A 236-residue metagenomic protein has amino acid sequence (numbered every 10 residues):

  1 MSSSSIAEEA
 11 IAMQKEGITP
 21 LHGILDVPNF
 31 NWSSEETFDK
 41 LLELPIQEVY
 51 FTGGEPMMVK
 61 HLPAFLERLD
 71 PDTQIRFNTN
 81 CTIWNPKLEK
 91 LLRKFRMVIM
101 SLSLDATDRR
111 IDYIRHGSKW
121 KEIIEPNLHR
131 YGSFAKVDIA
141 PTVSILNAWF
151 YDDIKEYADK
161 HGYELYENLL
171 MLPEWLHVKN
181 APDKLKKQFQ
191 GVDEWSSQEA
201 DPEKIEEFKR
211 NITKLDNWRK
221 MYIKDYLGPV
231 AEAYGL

Functional and structural regions predicted by a protein language model:
M1-S33, L44-V59, D70-N85, R93-E125 (+3 more regions): Core AdoMet radical
I6, A10-M13, I24-L25, L41 (+5 more regions): Extended hydrophobic/Leu-rich segments
Q14-D39, A181-A200: Low-complexity, serine/threonine/proline-enriched polar segments
E36, K40, K87, R110 (+3 more regions): Exposed alpha-helical structural elements
E36-L62, Y226, E232, L236: Extended amphipathic secondary-structure runs
T37-K40, A64-R68, K90-L91, P126-Y131 (+1 more regions): A generic secondary-structure signal
H61-E67, P86-L92, F150-D152: Distinct, well-ordered alpha-helical segments
R76, F95-S101, K121-G235: Conserved C-terminal portion of the radical SAM core fold that forms the substrate/S-adenosylmethionine-binding
